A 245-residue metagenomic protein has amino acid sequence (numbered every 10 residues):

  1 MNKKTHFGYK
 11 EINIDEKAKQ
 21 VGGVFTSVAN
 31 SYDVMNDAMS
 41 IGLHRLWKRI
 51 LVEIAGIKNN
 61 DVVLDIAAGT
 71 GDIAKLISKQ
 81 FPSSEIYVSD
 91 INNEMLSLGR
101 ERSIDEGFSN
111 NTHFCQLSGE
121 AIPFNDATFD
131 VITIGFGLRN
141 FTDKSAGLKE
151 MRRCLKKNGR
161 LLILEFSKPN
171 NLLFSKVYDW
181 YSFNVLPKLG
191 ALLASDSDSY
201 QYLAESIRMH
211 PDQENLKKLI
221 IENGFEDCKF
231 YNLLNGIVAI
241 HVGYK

Functional and structural regions predicted by a protein language model:
M1-G22: N-terminal auxiliary segments of SAM/dcSAM-dependent transferases
Y32, I132-T133: Hydrophobic beta-strand segment of the Class I
V34, I41-D61, L76: Conserved alpha-helix/loop element of class I SAM-dependent methyltransferases that forms part of the SAM/SAH-binding
V62-A121: Class I SAM-dependent methyltransferase SAM/SAH-binding core
E120-V131: A short acidic, Gly/Pro-enriched loop at the edge of an enzyme's catalytic core that lines a small-molecule cofactor
S145-R160: A short glycine-rich, Lys/Arg-flanked "PGG" loop and its adjoining helix->strand segment in the class I
L164-L219, N223, K229: C-terminal alpha-helical "lid/dimerization" subdomain adjacent to the S-adenosyl-L-methionine
K217, N223-K245: Core SAM-dependent methyltransferase catalytic element
